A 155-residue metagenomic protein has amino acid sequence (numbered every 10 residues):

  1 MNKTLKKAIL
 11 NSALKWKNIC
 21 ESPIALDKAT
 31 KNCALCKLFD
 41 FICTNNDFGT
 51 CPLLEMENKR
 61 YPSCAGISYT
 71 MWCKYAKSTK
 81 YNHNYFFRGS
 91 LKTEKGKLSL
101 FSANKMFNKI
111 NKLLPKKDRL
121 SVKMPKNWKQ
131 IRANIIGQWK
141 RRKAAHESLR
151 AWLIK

Functional and structural regions predicted by a protein language model:
M1-K155: Cysteine-centered metal-binding/redox modules
